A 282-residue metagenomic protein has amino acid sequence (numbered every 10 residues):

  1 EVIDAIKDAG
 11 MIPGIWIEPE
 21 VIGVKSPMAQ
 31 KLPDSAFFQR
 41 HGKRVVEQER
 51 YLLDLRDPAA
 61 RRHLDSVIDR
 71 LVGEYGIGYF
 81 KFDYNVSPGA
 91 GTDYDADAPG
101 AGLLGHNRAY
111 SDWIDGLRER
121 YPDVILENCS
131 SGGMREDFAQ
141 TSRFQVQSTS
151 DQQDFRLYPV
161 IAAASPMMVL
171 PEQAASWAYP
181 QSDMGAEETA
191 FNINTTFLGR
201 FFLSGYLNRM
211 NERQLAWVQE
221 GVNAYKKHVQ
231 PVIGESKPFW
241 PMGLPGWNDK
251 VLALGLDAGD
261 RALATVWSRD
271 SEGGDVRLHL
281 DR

Functional and structural regions predicted by a protein language model:
E1, D34-Q39, Y94-H106: Glycine-rich tight-turn/loop motif centered on a GG-T
E1-D8, I12-E74: Active-site-adjacent "subsite" loops/lids of carbohydrate-active enzymes
V2-M11, G102-Y121: Alpha-helix-loop-beta-strand connector modules within alpha/beta enzyme cores
P13-I17, F80-F82, E127-N128, L203: Hydrophobic faces of well-ordered beta-strands that scaffold small-molecule active sites in alpha/beta enzyme cores
E18-I22, N85-S87, C129-G133: Active-site beta-loop-alpha junctions enriched in small/polar residues
Y51-L55, A59, A98-R108, D183: Alpha-helix capping and helix-loop boundary segments enriched in small/acidic/polar residues
H63-A96: Active-site groove signature of glycoside hydrolases
Y110-R282: Active-site-proximal substrate-binding groove within the catalytic cores of carbohydrate-active enzymes
